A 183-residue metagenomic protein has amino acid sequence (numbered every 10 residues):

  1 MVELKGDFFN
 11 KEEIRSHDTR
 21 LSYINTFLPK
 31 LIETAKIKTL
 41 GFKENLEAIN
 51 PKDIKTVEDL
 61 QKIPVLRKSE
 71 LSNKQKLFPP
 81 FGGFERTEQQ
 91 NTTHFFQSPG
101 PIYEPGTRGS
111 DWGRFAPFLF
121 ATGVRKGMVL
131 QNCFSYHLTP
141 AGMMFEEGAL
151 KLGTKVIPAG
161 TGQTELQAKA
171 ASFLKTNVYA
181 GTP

Functional and structural regions predicted by a protein language model:
M1-A121, R125-K126: Nucleotide 5′-phosphate-binding alpha/beta core
T19, K30-I37, G142-P183: Conserved adenylate-forming
Q90, S110-R114, H137-A141, A159-Q163: Short secondary-structure boundary/capping elements
Y103-R108, L130, A149, G181: A short, terminal or domain-edge coil/loop segment
F115-V129, T164-T176: Conserved ATP-dependent adenylate/AMP-binding module captured primarily in the ANL superfamily
T122-V156: Conserved AMP-binding loop of ANL adenylate-forming enzymes
